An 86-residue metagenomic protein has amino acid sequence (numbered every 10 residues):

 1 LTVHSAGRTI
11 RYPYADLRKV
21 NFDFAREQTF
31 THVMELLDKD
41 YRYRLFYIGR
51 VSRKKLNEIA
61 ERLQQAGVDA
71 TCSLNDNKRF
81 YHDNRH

Functional and structural regions predicted by a protein language model:
V3-E61, L74-R85: Non-transmembrane, membrane-adjacent beta-strand/coil modules in membrane-associated proteins and peripheral
Q65-C72: Pleckstrin homology
